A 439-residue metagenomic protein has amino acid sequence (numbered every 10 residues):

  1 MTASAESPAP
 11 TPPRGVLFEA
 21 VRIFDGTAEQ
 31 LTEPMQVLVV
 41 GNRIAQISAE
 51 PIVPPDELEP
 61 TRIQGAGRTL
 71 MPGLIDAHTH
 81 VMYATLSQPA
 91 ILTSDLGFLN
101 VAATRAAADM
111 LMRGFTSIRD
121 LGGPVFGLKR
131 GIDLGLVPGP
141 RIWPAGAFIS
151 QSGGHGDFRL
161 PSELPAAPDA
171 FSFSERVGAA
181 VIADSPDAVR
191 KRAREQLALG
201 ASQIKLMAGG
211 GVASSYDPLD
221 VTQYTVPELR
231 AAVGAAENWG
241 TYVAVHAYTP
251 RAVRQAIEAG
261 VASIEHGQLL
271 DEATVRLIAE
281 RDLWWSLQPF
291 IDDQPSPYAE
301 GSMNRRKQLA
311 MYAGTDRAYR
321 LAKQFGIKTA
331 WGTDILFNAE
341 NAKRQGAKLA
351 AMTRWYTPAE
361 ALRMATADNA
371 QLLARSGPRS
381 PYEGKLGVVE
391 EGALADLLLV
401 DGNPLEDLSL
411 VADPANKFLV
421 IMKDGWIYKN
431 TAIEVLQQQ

Functional and structural regions predicted by a protein language model:
T2, P8-R14, I23, T27-M71: Histidine-rich, glycine-flanked metal-binding segment
V21, V37, N42, G67 (+16 more regions): Divalent metal-coordination and catalytic microenvironments
R68-L134, S152-L160, P227, A259: Metal-associated gating/positioning segment near the N- to mid-region
S94, N238, A313-P404: His/Asp/Glu-enriched, well-ordered alpha-helical/loop segment that forms or immediately abuts the divalent-metal
A102-L128, G139-F148, A201-S214, Y242 (+4 more regions): Divalent metal-dependent hydrolysis catalytic cores, especially in the metallo-beta-lactamase
P124, D133-Q255: Histidine/acidic-residue-rich, glycine-tolerant segments that coordinate divalent metal ions
S152, M207-R317, Q324, K328-A330 (+2 more regions): Active-site core of metal-dependent hydrolases
R379-S380, K385-Q438: C-terminal cap of metal-dependent C-N hydrolases
